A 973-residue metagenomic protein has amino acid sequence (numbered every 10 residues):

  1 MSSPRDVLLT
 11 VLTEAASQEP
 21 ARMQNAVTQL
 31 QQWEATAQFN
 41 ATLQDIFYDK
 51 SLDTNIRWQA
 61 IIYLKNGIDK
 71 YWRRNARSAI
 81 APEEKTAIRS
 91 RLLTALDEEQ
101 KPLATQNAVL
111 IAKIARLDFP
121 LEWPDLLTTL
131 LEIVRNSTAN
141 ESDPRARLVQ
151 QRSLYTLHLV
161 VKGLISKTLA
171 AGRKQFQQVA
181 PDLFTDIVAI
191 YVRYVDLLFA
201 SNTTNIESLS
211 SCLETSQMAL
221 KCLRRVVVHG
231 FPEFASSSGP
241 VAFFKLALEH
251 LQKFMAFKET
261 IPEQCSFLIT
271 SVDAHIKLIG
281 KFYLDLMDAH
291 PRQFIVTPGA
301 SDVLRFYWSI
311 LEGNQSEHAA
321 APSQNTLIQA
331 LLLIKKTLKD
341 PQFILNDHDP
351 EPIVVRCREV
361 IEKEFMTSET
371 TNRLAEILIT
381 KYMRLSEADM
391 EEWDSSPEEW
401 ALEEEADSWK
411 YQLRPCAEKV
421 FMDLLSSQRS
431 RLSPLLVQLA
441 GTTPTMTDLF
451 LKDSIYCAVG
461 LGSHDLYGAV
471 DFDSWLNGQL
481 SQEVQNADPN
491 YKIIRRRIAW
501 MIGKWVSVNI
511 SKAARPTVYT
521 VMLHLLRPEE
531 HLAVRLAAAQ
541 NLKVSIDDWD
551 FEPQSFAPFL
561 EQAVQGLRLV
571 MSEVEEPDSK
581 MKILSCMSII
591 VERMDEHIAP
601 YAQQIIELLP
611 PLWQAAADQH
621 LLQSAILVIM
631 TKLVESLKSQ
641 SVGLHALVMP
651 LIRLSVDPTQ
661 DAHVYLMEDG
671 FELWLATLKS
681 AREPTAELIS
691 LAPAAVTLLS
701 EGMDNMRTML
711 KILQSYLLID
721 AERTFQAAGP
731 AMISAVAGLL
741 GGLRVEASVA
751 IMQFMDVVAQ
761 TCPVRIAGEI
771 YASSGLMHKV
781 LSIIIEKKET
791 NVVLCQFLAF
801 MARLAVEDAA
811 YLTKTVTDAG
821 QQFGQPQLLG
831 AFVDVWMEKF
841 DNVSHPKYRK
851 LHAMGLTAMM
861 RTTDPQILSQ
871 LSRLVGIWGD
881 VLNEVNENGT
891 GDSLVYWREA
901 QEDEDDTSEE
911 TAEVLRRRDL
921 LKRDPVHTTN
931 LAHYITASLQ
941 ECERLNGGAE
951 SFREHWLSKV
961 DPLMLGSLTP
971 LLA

Functional and structural regions predicted by a protein language model:
M1-A973: Karyopherin-beta/Importin-beta family HEAT-repeat alpha-solenoid scaffold
